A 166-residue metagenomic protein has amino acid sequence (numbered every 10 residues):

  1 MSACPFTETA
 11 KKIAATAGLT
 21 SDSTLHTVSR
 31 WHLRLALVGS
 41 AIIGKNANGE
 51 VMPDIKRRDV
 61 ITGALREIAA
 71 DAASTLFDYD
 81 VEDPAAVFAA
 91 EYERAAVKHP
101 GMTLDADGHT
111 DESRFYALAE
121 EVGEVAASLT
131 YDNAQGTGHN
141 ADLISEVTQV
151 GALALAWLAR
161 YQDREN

Functional and structural regions predicted by a protein language model:
M1-N166: Flexible "arm" and connector segments at domain edges
